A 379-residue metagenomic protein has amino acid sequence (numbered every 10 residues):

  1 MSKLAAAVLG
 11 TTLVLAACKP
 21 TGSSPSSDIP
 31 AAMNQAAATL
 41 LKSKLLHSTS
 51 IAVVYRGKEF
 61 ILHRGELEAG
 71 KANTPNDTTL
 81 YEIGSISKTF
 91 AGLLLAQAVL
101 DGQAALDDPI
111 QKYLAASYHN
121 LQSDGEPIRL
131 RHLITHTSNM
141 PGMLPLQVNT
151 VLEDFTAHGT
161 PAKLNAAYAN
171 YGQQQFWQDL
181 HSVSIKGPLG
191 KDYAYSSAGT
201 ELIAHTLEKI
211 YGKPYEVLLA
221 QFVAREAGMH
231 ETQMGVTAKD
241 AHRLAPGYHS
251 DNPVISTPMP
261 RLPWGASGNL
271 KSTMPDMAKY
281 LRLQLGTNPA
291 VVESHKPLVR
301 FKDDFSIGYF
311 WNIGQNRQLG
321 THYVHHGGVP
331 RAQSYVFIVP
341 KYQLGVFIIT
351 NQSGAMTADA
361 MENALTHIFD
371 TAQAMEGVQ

Functional and structural regions predicted by a protein language model:
M1-A7: Bacterial N-terminal signal peptides that target proteins for export
A7-A16: Bacterial N-terminal signal peptides
C18-G65, K112, L152-E153, K191 (+3 more regions): Catalytic loop of the DD-peptidase/beta-lactamase superfamily, centered on the K-T-G motif and neighboring
K42-S50, K71-H132, I185-G199, G265-G268 (+1 more regions): Short active-site loop at a secondary-structure junction that contains or immediately precedes the catalytic residue(s)
H63-K71, Q174-Q178, G247-V254: Acidic-glycine-rich active-site phosphate/pyrophosphate-binding loop
R64, L80, I128, P145-N149 (+2 more regions): Catalytic-site signature segments of enzymes, centered on catalytic residues
E66-E68, P109-S117, V148-L152, A157-P161 (+1 more regions): Short linear capping/connector segments at secondary-structure termini
E82-S85, L100-N149, H205, K209-N252 (+1 more regions): Active-site helix/loop module of the DD-peptidase/beta-lactamase fold, centered on the serine-lysine SxxK catalytic
